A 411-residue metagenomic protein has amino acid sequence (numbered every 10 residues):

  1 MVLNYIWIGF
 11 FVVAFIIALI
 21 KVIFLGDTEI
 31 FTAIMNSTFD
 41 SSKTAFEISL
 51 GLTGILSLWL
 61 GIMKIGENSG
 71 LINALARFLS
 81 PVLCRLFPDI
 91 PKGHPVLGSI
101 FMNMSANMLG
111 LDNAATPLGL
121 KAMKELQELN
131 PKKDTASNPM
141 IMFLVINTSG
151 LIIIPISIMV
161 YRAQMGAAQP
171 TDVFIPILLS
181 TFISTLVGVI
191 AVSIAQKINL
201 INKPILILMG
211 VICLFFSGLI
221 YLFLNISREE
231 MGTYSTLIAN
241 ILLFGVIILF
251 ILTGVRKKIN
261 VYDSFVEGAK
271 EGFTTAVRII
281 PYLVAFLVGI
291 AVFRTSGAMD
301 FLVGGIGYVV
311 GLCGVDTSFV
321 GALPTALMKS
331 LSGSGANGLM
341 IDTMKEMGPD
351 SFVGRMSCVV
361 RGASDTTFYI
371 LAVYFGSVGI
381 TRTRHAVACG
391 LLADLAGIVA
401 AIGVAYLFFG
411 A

Functional and structural regions predicted by a protein language model:
M1-G54, V160-R294, L312-C313, H385-A411: Signature of multi-pass transmembrane helix bundles
V2, P91, G98-I100, T135-M140 (+4 more regions): Generic hydrophobic alpha-helical membrane-segment signal
Y5, A33, A45, G61 (+10 more regions): Hydrophobic alpha-helical context, especially transmembrane and signal-peptide helices
V12, W59, N68, M108 (+6 more regions): Short glycine/serine/threonine-biased micro-segments
E29-E128, K257-E346: Membrane-embedded alpha-helical segments and adjacent helix-loop junctions characteristic of multi-pass solute
N36-F39, F46, P95-L97, K132-T135 (+3 more regions): Hydrophobic alpha-helical segments, principally membrane-spanning helices and signal/leader peptides
A115, A122-Y161, A167-K197, L323-A411: C-terminal transmembrane helix pair
